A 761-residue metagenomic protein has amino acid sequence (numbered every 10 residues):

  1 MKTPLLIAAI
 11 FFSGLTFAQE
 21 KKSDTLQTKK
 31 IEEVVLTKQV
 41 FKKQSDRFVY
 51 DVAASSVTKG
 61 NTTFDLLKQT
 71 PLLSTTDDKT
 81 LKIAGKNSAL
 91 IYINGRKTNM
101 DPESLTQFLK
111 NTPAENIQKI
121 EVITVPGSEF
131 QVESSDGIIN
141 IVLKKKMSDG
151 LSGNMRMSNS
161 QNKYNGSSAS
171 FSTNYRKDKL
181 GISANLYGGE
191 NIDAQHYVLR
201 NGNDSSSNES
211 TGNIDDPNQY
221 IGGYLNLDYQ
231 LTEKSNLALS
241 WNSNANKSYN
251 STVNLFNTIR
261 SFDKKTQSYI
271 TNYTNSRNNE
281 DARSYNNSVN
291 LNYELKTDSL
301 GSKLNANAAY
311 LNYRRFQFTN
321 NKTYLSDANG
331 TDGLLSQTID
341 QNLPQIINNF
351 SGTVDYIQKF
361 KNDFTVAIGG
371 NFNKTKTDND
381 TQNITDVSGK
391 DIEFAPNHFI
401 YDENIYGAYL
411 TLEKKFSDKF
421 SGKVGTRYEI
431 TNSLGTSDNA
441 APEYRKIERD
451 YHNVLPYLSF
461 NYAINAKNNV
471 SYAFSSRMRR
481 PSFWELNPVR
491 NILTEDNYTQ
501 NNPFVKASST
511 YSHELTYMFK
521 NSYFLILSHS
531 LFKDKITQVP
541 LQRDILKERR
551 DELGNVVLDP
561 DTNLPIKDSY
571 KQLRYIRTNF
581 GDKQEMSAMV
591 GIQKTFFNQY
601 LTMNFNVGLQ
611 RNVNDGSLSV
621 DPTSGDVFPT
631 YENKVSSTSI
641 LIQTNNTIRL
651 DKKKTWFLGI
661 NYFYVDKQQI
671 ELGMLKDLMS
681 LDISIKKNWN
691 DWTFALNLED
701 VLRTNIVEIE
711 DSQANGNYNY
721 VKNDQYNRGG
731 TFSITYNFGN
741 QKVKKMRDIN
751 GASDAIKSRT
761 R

Functional and structural regions predicted by a protein language model:
E20-S56, T76-D78, A84-S88, I123-P126: Short, acidic, small-residue-rich periplasmic hinge/interaction motif at the N-terminus of Gram-negative outer-membrane
E33, T63-L66, T106-Q107, V122 (+2 more regions): N-terminal periplasmic accessory domains that precede and gate Gram-negative outer-membrane beta-barrel machines
T63, Q69, T98-T124: Short acidic/polar hinge/loop motifs at secondary-structure boundaries that mediate gating or recognition
F64-M100: Extracytoplasmic beta-strand/coil segments of soluble accessory domains associated with Gram-negative outer-membrane
Y164-N191, S206-T252, D281-V289, L295 (+3 more regions): Transmembrane beta-barrel wall of Gram-negative outer-membrane proteins
Y224, D228-N246, N278-S437, A463-S471 (+3 more regions): Face-selective signature of the C-terminal outer-membrane beta-barrel domain
N349-T353, A395-N397, K506, S512 (+2 more regions): Outer membrane beta-barrel strand-and-loop segments of large Gram-negative receptors, especially TonB-dependent
N397-Y401, R449, M478-K533, V557-D559 (+2 more regions): Outer-membrane beta-barrel signature, preferentially recognizing the C-terminal barrel domain of Gram-negative
